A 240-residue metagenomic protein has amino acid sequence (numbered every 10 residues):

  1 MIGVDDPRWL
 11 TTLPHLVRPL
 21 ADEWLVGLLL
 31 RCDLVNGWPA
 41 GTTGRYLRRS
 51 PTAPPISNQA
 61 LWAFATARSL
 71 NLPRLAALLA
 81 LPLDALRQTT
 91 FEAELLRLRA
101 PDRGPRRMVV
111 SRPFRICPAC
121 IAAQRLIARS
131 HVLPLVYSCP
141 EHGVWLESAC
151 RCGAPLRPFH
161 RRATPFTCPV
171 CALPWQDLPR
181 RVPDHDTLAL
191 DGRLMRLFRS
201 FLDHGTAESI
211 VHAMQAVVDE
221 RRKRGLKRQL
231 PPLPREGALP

Functional and structural regions predicted by a protein language model:
M1-P240: C-terminal accessory regions
